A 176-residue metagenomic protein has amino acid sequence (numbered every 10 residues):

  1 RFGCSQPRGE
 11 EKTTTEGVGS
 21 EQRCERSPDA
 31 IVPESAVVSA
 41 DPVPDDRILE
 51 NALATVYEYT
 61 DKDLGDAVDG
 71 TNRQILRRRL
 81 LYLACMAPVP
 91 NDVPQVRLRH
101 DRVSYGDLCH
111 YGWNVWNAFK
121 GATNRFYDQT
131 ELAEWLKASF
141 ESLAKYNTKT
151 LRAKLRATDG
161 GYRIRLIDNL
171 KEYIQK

Functional and structural regions predicted by a protein language model:
R8-K176: Flexible coil/loop and intrinsically disordered linker positions at secondary-structure junctions
